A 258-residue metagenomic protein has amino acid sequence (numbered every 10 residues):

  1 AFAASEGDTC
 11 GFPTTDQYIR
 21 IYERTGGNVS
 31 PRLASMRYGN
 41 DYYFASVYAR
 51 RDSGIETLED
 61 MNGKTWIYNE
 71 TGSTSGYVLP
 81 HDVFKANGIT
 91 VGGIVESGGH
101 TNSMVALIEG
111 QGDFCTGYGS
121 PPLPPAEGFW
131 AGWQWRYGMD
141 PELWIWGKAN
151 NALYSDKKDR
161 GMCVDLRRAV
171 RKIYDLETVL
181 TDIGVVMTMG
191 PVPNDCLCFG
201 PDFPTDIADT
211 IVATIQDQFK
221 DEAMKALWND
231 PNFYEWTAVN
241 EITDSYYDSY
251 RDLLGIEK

Functional and structural regions predicted by a protein language model:
A1-N28, N102, P122-E127: Pocket-flanking alpha-helical
F2-S5, M61, A106-I108: Hydrophobic residues within well-ordered alpha-helices
D16-R20, E56, D60, L79-V83 (+7 more regions): Extracytoplasmic/secreted proteins, especially bacterial periplasmic and envelope-associated proteins
N28-N40, G184-T188: A structural signal for short loop-to-beta-strand junctions that line the ligand-binding cleft of periplasmic/secreted
L33-T57, L197-F199: Hydrophobic/proline-rich hinge and linker segments of small-molecule sensing/allosteric domains, predominantly
A49-T65, D202-T210, D217-F219: Hinge/capping helix and adjacent helix->loop/strand transition within the periplasmic-binding protein
S53, K64-P204: Pocket-lining segment of extracytoplasmic ligand-binding domains
W133-L153, K157-C163, C198-K258: An extracytoplasmic/periplasmic, membrane-proximal ligand-sensing/linker region
